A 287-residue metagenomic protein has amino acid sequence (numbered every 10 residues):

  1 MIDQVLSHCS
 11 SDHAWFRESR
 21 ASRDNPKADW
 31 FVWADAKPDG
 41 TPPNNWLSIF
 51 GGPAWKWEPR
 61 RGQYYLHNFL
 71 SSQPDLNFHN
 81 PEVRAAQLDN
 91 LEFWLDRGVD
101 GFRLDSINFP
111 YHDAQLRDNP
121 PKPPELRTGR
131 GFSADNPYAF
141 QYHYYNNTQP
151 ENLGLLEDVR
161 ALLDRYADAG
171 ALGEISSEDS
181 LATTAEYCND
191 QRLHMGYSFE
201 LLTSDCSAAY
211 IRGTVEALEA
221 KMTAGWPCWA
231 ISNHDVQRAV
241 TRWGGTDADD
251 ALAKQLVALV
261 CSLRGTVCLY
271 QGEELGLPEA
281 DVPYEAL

Functional and structural regions predicted by a protein language model:
M1-E92, D96, F109-E178: Acidic/aromatic-lined carbohydrate-recognition and catalytic surfaces of CAZymes acting on diverse glycans
S11-P43, L156-L287: Conserved alpha/beta catalytic core and glycan-binding cleft of carbohydrate-active enzymes
V99: Short phosphate-binding/catalytic loops that engage adenosine nucleotides
F102-L104: Hydrophobic residues within beta-strands of alpha/beta enzymes
